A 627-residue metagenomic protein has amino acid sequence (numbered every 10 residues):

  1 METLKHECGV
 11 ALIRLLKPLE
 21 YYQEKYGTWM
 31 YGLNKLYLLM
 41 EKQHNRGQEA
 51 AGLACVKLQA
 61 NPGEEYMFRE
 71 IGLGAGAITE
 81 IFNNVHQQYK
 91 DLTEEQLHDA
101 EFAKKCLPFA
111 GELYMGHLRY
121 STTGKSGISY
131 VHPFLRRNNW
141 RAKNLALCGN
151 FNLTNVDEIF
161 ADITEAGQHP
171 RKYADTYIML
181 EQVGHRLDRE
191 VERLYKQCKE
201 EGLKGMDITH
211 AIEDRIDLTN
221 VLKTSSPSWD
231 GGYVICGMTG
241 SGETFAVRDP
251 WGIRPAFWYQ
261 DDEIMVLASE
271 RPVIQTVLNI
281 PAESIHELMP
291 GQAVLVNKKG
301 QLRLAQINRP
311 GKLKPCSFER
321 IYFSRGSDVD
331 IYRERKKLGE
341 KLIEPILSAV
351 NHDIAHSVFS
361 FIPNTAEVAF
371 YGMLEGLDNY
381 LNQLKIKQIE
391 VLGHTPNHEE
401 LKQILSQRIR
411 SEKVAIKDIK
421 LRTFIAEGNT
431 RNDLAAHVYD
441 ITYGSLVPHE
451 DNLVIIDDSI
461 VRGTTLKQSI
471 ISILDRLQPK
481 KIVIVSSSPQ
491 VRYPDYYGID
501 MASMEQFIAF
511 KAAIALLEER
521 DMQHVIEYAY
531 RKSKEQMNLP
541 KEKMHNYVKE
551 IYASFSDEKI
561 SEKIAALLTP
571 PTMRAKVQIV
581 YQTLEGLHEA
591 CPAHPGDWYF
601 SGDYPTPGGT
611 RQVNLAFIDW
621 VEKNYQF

Functional and structural regions predicted by a protein language model:
M1-M289, L295-V358, I362-P363: Conserved short alpha-helical segments that host acidic/polar catalytic motifs at enzyme active sites
G127-P133, V277-L278, L434-Y443, P448 (+1 more regions): Active-site-adjacent structural elements in folded domains
S226, S241-E243, R248, Q260 (+7 more regions): PRPP-dependent phosphoribosyltransferase catalytic core
S228-G231, E334-A355, V368, M373-G376 (+1 more regions): Phosphate/ATP-binding catalytic cores across multiple sugar-kinase/actin-like superfamilies, primarily ASKHA
G237, R248-D249, S269-R271, K298 (+6 more regions): Active-site proximal loops enriched in glycine and acidic residues that flank catalytic Cys/His/Asp and coordinate
V294, L342, F359, M373 (+2 more regions): Conserved hydrophobic/aromatic pocket- or pore-lining residues that grip, position, or stack substrates in active sites
S357, E367-V414: Carboxylate/His-rich catalytic cores and anion/metal-binding grooves
F359, A366-M373, L377, S411 (+2 more regions): Extended, hydrophobic alpha-helical segments in both membrane/secreted and soluble proteins
